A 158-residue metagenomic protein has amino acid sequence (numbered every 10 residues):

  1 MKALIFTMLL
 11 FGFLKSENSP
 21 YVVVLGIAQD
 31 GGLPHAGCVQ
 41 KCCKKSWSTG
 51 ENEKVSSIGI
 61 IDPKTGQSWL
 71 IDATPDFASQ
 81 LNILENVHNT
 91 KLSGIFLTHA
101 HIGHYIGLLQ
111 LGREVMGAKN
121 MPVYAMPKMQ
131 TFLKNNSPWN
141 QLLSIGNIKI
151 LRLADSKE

Functional and structural regions predicted by a protein language model:
M1-T7: Sec-dependent signal peptide recognition, specifically the positively charged N-region followed immediately by
T7-S16: Hydrophobic h-region of N-terminal signal peptides that target proteins for export in Gram-negative bacteria
E17-E158: Binuclear metal-dependent hydrolase catalytic cores
